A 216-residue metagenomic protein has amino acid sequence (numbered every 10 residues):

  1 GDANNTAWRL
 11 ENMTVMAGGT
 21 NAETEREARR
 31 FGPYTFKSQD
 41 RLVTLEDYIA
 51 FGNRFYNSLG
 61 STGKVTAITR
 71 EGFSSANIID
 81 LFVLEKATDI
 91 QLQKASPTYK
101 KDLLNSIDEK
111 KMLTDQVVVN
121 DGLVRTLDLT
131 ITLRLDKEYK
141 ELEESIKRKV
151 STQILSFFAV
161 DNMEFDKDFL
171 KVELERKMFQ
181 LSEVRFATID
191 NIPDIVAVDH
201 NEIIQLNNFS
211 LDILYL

Functional and structural regions predicted by a protein language model:
G1-A50: Catalytic P-loop NTP-binding/switch module of NTPases
D2-A7, A17-E25, G122, V160 (+1 more regions): Immediate N-terminus of the mature polypeptide
M13, V65, A187-I192, F209: Generic beta-strand hydrophobic packing signal
R29, F36, F158, N162 (+2 more regions): Preference for short coil/turn "hinge" residues that link or interrupt alpha-helices
Q39-K167, L174: Carbohydrate-recognition loop of C-type lectin domains
R41, Y48, L174, I189 (+1 more regions): Short capping/connector residues at structural and topological boundaries
S58-G60, F73, R176-E202: Short loop/turn elements at secondary-structure junctions
